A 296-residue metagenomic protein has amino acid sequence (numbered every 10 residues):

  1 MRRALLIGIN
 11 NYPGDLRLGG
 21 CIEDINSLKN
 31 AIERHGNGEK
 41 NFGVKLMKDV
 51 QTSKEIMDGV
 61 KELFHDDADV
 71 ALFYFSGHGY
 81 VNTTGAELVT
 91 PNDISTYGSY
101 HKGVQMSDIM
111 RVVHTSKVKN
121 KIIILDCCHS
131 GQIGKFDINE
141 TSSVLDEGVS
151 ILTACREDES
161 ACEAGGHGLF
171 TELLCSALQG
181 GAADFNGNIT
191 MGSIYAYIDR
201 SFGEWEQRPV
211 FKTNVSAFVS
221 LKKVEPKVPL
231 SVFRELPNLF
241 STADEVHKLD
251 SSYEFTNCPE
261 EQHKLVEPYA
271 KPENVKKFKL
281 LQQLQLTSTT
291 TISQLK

Functional and structural regions predicted by a protein language model:
M1-E87, R234-N238, V246-L295: Boundary/activation segment at the start of structured domains
M1-R2, K40-F42, V118-N120, L145-V149: Short glycine-/polar-rich loops that comprise or flank the Walker A/P-loop and associated switch/sensor motifs
A4, A183-E267: Caspase-like cysteine protease fold
G8-I9, L18, I32, K121-K212: Active-site-proximal C-terminal subdomain of hydrolase catalytic domains
N11-D15, D93-T96, G181: Short interface patches used for recognition in eukaryotic signaling and trafficking proteins
C21-D24, K102, H167: Short, conserved glycine- and acidic-residue-centered signature motifs in active-site or ligand-binding loops
C21-D24, L88-N92, N139-S142: Glycine-rich, phosphate-binding/catalytic loops in enzymes
K40, V50-F136, L169, S193: Caspase-like (clan CD) cysteine peptidase catalytic core
